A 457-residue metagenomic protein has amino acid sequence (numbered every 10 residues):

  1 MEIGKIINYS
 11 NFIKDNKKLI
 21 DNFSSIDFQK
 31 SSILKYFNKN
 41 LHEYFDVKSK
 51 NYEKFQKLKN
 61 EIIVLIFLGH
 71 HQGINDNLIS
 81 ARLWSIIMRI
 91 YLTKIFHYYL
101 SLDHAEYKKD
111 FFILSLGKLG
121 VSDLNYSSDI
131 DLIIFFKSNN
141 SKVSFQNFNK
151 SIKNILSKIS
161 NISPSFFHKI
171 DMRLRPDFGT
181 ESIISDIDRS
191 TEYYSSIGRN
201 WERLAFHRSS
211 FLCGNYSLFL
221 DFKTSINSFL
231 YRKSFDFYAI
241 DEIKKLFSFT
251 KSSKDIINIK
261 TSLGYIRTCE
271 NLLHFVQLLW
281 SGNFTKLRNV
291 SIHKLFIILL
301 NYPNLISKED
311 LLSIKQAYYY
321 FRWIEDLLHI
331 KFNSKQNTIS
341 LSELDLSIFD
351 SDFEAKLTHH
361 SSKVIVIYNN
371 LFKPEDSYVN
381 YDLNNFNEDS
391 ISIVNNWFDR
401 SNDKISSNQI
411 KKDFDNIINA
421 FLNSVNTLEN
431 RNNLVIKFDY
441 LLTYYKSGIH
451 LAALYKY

Functional and structural regions predicted by a protein language model:
M1-Y457: A nucleotide- and high-energy phosphate-metabolite-utilizing enzyme signature
